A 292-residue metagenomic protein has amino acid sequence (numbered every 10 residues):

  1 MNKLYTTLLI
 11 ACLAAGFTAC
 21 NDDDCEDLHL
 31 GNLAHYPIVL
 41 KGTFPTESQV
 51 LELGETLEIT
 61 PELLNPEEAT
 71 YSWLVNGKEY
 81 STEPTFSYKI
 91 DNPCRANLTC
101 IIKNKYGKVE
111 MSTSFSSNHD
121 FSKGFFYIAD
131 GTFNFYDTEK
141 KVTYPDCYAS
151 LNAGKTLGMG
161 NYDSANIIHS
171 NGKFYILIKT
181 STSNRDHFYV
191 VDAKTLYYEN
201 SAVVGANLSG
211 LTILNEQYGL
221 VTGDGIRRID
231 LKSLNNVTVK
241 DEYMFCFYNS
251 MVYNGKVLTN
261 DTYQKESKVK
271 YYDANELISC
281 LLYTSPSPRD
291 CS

Functional and structural regions predicted by a protein language model:
N2, L13-S48, Y106-F125: Bacterial Sec-dependent N-terminal signal peptides
G54-L63: A short beta-strand segment in extracellular, disulfide-stabilized domains
N65-Y71: Solvent-exposed loop segments of extracellular immunoglobulin-like
L74-Y88: Surface-exposed, flexible coil segments in extracellular/virion-facing regions
S116-K140: An edge-strand/N-cap motif at the start of beta-rich repeat modules
Y144-G158, Y197-V203, N235-D241, L277-L282: A short beta-strand motif characteristic of beta-propeller blades
Y283-P288: Conserved small/polar residues in nucleotide/adenosyl-binding loops
